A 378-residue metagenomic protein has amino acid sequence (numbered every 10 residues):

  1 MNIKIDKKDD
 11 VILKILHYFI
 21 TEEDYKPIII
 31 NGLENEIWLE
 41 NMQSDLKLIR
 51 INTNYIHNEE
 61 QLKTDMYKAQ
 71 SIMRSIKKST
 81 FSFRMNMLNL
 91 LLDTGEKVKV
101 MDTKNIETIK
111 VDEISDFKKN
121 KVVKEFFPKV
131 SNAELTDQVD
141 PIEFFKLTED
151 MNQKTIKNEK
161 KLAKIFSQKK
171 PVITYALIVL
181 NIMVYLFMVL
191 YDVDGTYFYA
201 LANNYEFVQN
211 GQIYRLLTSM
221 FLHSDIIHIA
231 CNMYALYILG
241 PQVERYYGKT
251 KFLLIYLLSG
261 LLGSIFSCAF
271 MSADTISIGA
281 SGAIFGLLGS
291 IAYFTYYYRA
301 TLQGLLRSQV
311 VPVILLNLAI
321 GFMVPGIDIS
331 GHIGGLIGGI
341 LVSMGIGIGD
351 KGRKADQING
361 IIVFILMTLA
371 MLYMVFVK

Functional and structural regions predicted by a protein language model:
M1-N52, T108-D112: N-terminal pre-first-transmembrane soluble regions of secretory-pathway and organelle membrane proteins
E40-L216, L305, D350-I362, L372-K378: N-terminal signal-anchor transmembrane helix
P171-A280, F322-I327: N-terminal TM1-TM2 helical hairpin plus the immediately adjacent luminal interfacial "cap"
I182, L257-L261, A283, L288 (+3 more regions): Residue-level signature of the transmembrane alpha-helical core of multi-pass small-molecule transporters
I229-L236, I278-S290, D328-I346: Alpha-helical transmembrane segments that form the membrane-embedded catalytic/substrate-binding core of multi-pass
T250-I255, A280-A283, G304-V311, Q357-G360: Cytoplasmic-side transmembrane-helix entry/capping segments in multi-pass membrane proteins
A292-Y297, L341-D350, F376: Structural signal for the C-terminal ends of transmembrane alpha-helices and the immediately following loop
N317-I348, I361-A370: Terminal transmembrane helical module of multi-pass membrane proteins
